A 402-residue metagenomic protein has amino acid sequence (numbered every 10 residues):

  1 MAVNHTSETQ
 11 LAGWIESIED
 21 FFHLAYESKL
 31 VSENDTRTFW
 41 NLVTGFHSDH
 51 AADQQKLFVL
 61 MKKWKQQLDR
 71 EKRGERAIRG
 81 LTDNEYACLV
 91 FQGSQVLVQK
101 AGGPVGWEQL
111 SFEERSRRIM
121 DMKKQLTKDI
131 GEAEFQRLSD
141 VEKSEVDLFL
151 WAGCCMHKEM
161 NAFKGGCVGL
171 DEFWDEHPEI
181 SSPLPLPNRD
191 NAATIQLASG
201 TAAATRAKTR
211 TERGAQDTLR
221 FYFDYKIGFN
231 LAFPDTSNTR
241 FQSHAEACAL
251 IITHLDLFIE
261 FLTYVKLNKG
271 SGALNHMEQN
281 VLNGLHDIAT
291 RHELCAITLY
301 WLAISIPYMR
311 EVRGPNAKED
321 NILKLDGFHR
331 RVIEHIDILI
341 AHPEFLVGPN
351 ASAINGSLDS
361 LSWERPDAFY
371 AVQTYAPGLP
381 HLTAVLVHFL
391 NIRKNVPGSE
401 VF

Functional and structural regions predicted by a protein language model:
M1-R37: Electropositive, glycine- and tryptophan-enriched low-complexity nucleic-acid-binding patches
D20, S28-S352: A eukaryotic "domain-edge + linker/cap" signature
N321-F402: Long mid-to-C-terminal assembly/interaction modules of large eukaryotic proteins
